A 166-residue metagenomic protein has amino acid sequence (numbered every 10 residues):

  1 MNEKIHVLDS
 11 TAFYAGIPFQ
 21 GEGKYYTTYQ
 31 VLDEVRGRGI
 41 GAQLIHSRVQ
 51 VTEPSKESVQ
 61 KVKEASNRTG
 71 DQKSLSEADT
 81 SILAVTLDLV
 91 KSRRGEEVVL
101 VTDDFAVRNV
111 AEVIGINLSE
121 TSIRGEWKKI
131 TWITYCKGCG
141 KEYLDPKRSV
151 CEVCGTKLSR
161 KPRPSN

Functional and structural regions predicted by a protein language model:
N2-E96, F105, N109, V113: Active-site-proximal, substrate-binding regions of enzyme catalytic domains and RNA-binding/basic surfaces
K24-V31, N117-K128: Short hydrophobic/aromatic-enriched beta-strand-loop microsegments
L100-V101: Conserved SAM-binding loop
K129-W132, K147: Short metal-coordination and nucleic-acid-contact micro-motifs, chiefly zinc-binding Cys/His arrays
T131, G138, Y143: SIR2/sirtuin NAD+-dependent deacylase catalytic core
Y135-C139, C151-C154: Short cysteine-rich clusters marking metal-coordination/redox-active sites
L144-V150: Short linker/helix segments within small regulatory modules
C154-P164: Short Cys/His-rich micro-motifs in 6-15 aa windows
